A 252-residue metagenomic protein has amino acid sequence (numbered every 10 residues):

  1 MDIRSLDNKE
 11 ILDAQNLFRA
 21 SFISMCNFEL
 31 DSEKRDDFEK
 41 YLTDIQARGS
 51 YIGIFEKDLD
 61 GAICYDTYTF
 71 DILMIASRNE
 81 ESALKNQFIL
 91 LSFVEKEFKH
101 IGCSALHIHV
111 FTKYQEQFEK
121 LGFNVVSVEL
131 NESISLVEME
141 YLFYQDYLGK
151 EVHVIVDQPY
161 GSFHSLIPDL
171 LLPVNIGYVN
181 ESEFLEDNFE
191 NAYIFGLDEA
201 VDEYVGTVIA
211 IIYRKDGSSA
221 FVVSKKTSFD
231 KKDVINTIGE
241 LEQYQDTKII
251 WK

Functional and structural regions predicted by a protein language model:
M1-N16: A short beta-loop-alpha structural element at the N-terminal edge of CoA-dependent acyl/N-acetyltransferase catalytic
R19-E80, E97: Acetyl-CoA-dependent GNAT
S82-K96: Conserved acetyl-CoA-binding loop-helix of GNAT-fold acetyltransferases
Q87, L91, Y114-Q117, L130-L136: Short glycine/proline-centered loop/turn elements that form peptide/ligand docking sites
F98-V110: Conserved GNAT acetyl-CoA-binding A-motif
H107-H109, N124-E140: Conserved catalytic-core motifs of GNAT/GCN5-like acyltransferases
F118-F123: Conserved active-site tyrosine of GNAT-family acetyltransferases
F143-K252: Hydrophobic N-terminal alpha-helices or hydrophobic patches in metabolic proteins across all domains of life
